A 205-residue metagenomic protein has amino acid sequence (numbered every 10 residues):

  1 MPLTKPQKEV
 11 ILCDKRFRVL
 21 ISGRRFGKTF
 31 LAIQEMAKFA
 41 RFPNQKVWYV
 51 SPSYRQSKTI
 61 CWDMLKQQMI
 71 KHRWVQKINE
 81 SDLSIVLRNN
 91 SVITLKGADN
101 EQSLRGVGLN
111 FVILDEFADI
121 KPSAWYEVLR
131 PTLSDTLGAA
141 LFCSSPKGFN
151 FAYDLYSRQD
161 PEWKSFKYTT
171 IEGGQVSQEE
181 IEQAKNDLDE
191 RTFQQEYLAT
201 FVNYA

Functional and structural regions predicted by a protein language model:
M1-A205: Phosphate/NTP-binding elements of NTP-utilizing enzymes
